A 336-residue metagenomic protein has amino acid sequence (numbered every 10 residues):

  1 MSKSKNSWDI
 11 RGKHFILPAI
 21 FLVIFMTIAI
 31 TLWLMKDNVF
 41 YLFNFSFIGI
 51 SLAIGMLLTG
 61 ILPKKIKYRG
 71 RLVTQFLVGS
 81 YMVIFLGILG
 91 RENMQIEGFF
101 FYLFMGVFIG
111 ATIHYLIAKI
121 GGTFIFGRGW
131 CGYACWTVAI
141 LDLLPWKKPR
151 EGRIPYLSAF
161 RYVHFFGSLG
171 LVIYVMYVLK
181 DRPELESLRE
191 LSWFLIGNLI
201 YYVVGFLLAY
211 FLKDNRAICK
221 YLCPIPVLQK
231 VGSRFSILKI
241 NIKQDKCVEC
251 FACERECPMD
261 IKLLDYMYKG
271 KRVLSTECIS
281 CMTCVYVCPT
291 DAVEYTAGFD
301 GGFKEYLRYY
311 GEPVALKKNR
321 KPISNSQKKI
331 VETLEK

Functional and structural regions predicted by a protein language model:
M1-M267, T276, Y286, D291-K336: Non-ligating segments of multi-cofactor redox enzymes
